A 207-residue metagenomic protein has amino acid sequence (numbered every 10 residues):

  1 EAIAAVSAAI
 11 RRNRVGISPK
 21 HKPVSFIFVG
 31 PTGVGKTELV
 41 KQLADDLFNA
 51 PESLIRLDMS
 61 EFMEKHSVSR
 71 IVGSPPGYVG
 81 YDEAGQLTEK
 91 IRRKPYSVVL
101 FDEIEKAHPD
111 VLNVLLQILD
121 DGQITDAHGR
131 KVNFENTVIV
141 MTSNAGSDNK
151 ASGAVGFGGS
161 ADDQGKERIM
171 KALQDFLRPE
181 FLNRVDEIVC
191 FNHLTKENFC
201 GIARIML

Functional and structural regions predicted by a protein language model:
E1-L207: AAA+ P-loop NTPase nucleotide-binding core of proteostasis motors
